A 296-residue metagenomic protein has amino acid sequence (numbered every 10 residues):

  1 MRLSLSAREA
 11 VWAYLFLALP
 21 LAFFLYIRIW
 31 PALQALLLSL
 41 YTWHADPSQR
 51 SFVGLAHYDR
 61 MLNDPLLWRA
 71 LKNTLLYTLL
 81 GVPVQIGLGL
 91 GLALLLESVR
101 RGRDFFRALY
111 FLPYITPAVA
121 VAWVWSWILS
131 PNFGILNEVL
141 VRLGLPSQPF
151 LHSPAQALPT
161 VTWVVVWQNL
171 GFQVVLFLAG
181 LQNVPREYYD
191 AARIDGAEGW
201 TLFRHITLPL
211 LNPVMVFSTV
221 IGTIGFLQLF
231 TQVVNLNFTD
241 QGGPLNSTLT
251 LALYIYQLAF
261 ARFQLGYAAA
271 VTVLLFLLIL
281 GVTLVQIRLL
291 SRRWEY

Functional and structural regions predicted by a protein language model:
M1-A7: Short, Lys/Arg-rich, polar N-terminal cytosolic tail immediately upstream of the first transmembrane signal-anchor
E9-Y296: A structural signal for multi-pass alpha-helical bundles of membrane permease subunits that mediate small-molecule
